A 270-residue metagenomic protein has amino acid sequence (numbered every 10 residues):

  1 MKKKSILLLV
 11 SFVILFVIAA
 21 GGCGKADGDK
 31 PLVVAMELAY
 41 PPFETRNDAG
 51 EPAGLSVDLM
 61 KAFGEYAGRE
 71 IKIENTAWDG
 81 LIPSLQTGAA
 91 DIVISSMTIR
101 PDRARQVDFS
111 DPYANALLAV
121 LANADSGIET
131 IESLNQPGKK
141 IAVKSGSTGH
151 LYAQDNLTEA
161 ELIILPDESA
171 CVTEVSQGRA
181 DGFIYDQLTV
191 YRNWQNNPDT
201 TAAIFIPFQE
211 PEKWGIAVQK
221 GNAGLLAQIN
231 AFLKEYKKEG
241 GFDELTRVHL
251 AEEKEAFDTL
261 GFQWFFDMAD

Functional and structural regions predicted by a protein language model:
G28-S96: Extracytoplasmic small-molecule ligand-binding "clamshell" domains of the periplasmic binding protein/Venus flytrap
L38, N115-A122, Q187, Y191-L233 (+1 more regions): Periplasmic-binding protein-like
R46-D48, M60-G68, P137, G149-P166 (+1 more regions): Ligand-binding cleft/hinge of the Venus flytrap
V57-Y66, D125, E132, S145-S147 (+1 more regions): Extended ligand-binding regions for polar small-molecule ligands
K72-S84, I128-E129, S145, I163-Q177 (+1 more regions): Short helix-initiation/N-cap motifs at beta->coil->alpha
G80-P83, S95-R105, L151-D155, S176 (+1 more regions): A ligand-binding cleft/hinge motif common to bilobed small-molecule-binding domains
A122-K140: Flexible hinge/capping segments at coil-to-helix
T148-L165, A202-I204, L233-D270: Ligand-binding clefts/hinges and TM-proximal coupling segments of bilobed small-molecule sensing domains
